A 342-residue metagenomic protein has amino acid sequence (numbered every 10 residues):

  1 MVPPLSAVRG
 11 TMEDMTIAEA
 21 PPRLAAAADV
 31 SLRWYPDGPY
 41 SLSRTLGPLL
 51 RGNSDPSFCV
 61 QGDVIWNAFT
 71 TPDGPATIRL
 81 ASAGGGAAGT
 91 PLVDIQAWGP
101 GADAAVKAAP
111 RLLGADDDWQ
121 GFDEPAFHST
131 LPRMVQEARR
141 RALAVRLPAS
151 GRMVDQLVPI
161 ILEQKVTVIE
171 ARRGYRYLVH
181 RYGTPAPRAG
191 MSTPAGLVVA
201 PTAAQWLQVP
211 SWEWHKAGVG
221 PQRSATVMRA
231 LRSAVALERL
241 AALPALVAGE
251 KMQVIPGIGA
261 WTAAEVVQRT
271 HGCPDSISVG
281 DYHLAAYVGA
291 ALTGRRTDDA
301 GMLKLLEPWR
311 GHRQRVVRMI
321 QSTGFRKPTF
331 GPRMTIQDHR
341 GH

Functional and structural regions predicted by a protein language model:
V2-H342: HhH-family (HhH-GPD) DNA N-glycosylase catalytic core used in base-excision repair
